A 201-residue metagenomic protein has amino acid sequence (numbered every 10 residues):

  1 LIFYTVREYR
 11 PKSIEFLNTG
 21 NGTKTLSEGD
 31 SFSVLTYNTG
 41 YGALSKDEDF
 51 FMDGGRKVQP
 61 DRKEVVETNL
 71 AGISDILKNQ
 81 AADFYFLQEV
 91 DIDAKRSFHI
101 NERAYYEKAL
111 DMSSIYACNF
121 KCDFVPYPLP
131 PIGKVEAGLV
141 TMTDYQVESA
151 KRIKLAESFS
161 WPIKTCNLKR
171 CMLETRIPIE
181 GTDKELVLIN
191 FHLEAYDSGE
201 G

Functional and structural regions predicted by a protein language model:
L1-K108, M112, Y116-Y127, P131: N-terminal, active-site-proximal structural segment of metallo-dependent hydrolase catalytic domains
L26-G29, K108, I132-V135, C166-K169 (+1 more regions): Extracellular/periplasmic catalytic domains that process cell-envelope and extracellular macromolecules
D30, E102, L110, V135-G138 (+2 more regions): Residues that flank catalytic or metal-binding motifs in active/ligand-binding sites
Q88, I153, E194: Conserved residues at the C-terminal ends of beta-strands
E107-L110, G133-A150, R176-P178: Conserved beta strand-loop-helix elements of the APE1-like EEP
D123-Y127, F159-S160, D197-S198: A short acidic, helix-capping loop that chelates divalent metal ions and anchors anionic groups
D144-L186: Active-site catalytic loop in hydrolytic enzyme cores
G181-G201: Flexible, glycine-rich surface segments
